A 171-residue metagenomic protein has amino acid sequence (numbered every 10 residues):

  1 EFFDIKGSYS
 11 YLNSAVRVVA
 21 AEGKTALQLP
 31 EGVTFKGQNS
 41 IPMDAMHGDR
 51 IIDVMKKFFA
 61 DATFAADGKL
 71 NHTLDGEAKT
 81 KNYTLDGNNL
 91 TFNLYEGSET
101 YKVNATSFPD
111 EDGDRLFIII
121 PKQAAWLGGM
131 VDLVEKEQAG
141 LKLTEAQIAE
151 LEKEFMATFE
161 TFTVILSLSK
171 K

Functional and structural regions predicted by a protein language model:
E1-T80, D86-K171: Lipid interaction determinants
